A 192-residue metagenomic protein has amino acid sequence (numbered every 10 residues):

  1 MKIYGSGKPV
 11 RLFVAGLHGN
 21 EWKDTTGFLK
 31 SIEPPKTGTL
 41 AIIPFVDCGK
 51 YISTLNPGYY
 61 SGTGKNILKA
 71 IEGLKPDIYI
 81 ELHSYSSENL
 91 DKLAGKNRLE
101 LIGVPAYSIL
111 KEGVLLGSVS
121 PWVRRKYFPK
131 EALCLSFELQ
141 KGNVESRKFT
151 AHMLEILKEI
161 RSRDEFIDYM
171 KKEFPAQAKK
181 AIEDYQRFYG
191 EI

Functional and structural regions predicted by a protein language model:
M1-I192: Structured catalytic-domain cores with a bias toward divalent-metal coordination
